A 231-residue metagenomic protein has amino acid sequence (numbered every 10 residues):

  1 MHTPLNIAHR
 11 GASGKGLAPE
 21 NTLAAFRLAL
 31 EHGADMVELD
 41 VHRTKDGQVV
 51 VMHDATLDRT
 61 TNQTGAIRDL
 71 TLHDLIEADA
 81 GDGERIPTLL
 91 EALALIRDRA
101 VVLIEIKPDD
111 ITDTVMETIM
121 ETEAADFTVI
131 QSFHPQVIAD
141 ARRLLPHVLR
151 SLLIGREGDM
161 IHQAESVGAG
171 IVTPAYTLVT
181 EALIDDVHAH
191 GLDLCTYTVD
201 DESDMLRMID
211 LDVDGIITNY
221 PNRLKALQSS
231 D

Functional and structural regions predicted by a protein language model:
M1-D231: Phosphate-group recognition and catalysis centered on beta-loop-alpha active-site segments
